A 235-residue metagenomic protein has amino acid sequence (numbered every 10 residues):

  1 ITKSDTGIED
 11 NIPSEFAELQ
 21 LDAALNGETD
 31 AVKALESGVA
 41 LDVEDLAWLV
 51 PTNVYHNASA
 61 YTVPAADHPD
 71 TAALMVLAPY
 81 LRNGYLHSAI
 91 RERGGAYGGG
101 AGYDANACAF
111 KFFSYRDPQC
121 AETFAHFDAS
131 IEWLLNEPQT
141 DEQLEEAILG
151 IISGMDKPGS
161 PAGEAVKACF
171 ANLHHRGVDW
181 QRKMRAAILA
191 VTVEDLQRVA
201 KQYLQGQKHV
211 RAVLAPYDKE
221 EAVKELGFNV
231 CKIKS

Functional and structural regions predicted by a protein language model:
I1-S4, V54-L77, L86-V193, K208-A215: M16 family metallopeptidases and their MPP-like homologs
T2-A89, K232-S235: His/Glu-based metal-binding/catalytic segments typifying zinc-dependent metallopeptidases
N11-L19, A125-S130, L226-F228: Short amphipathic alpha-helices in soluble, non-transmembrane regions that often serve as interface/regulatory elements
L41-L46, Y97-G98, Q197: Glycine-rich, charged/polar anion/phosphate-binding loops that engage phosphate groups from diverse ligands
W48-P51, G102-Y103, Y203: Replace "in large, NTP-powered and nucleic-acid-processing enzymes" with "in large, NTP-powered factors and other
A190-S235: In a subset of proteins, long, contiguous C-terminal domains/tails are tracked
